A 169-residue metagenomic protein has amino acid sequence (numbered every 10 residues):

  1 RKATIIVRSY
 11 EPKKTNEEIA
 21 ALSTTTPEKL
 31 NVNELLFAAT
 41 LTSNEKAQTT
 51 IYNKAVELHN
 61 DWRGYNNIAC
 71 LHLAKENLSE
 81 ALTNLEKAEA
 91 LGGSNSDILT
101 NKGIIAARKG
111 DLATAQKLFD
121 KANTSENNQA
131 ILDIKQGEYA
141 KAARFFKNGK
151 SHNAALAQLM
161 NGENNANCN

Functional and structural regions predicted by a protein language model:
R1-N169: N-terminal targeting segments with Sec-dependent signals, encompassing both cleavable signal peptides and non-cleavable
